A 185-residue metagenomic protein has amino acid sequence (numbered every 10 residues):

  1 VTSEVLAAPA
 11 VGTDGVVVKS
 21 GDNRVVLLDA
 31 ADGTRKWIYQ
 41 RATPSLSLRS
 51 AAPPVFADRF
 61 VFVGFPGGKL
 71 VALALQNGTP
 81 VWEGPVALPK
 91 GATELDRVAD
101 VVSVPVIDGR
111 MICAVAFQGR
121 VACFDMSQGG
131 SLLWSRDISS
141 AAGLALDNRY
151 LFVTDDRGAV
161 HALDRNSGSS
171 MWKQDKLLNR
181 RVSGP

Functional and structural regions predicted by a protein language model:
V1-G12, R35-D58, E83-I107, S131-D147 (+1 more regions): Extracytoplasmic beta-rich repeat domains
T13, S20-G21, F65-P66, A116-F117 (+1 more regions): Structural signature of WD-repeat beta-propellers
V17, S131-S135, A142-L163: Acidic (E/D-rich), amphipathic helical modules within compact regulatory domains
N23-R24, T34, D58, T79: Tandem repeat domain/solenoid detector
D29-G33, A74-G78, D125-G129, D164-S167: Short loop/turn segments that connect beta-strands within beta-propeller blades
